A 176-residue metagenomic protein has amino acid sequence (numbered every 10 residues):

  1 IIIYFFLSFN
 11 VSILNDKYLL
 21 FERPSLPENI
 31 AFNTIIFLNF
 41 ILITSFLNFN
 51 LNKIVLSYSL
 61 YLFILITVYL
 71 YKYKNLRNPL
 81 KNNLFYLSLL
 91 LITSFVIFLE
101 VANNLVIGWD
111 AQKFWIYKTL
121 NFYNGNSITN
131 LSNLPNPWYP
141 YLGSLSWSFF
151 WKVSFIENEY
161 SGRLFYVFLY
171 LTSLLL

Functional and structural regions predicted by a protein language model:
I1, N83-D110: Transmembrane signal-anchor helices characteristic of membrane glycosylation enzymes that use polyprenol
I1-L80: Membrane-embedded, hydrophobic transmembrane alpha-helices
I2-I3, P27-T34, F98-A102, V106 (+1 more regions): Hydrophobic alpha-helical transmembrane segments of multi-pass membrane proteins
D16-P24, N126-N130, V153: Short juxtamembrane and helix-loop transition motifs at transmembrane-helix boundaries in membrane proteins
N29-N33, K53-S59, L84-L91, Y160-V167: Alpha-helical transmembrane segments of integral membrane proteins
N104-K118, N124-S146, E157: Extracytoplasmic catalytic/substrate-binding loops of multi-pass membrane glycan-assembly enzymes
P137, Y141, V153-T172: Loop-to-helix entry region of an early transmembrane alpha helix in multi-pass inner-membrane enzymes
